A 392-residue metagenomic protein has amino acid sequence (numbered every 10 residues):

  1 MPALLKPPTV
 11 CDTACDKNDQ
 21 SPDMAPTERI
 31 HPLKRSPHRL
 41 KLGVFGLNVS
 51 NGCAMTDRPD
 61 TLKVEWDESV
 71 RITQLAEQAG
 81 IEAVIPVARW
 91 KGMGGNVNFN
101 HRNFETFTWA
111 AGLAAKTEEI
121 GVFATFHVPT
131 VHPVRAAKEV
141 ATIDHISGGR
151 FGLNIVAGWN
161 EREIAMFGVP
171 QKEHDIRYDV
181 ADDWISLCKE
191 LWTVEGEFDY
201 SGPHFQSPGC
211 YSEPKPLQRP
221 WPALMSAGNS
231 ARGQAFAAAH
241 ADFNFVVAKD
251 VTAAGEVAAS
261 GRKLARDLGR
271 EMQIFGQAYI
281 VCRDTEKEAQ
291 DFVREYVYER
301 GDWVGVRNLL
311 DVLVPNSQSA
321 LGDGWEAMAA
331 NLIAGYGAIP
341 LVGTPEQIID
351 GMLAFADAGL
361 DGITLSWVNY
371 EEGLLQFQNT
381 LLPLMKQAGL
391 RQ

Functional and structural regions predicted by a protein language model:
L4-L5, C11, C15-K116, K215-P222: N-terminal beta1-alpha1-beta2 module of alpha/beta enzyme domains
C15, D19-S50, Q74-Q78, H174-P220 (+2 more regions): An alpha-helical appendage that flanks or caps ligand/catalytic pockets
K34-P37, E77-Q78, A110-E118, V140 (+4 more regions): Acidic (Asp/Glu)-rich catalytic clusters
L40-V44, V84-P86, V122-A124, F151-I155 (+4 more regions): Hydrophobic faces of well-ordered beta-strands that scaffold small-molecule active sites in alpha/beta enzyme cores
L42, A76, G80, L113 (+8 more regions): Conserved, mostly hydrophobic/aromatic
A54-W66, T125-V134, P170, Q218-N229 (+2 more regions): Active-site mouth loops of central-metabolism enzymes
K63-A76, A227-F236, T344-F355: Short, acidic/polar
V97-V122, D182, N379-Q392: Alpha-helix-loop-beta-strand connector modules within alpha/beta enzyme cores
